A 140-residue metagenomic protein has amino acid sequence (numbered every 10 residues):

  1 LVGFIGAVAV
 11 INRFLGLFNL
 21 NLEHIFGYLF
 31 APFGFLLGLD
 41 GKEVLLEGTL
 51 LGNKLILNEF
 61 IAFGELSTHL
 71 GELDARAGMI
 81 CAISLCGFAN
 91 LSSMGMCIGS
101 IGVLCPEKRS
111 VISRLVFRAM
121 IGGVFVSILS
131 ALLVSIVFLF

Functional and structural regions predicted by a protein language model:
L1-L70: Transmembrane helical segments that form the transport core of multi-pass membrane transport proteins
K54-F140: C-terminal transmembrane helix pair
